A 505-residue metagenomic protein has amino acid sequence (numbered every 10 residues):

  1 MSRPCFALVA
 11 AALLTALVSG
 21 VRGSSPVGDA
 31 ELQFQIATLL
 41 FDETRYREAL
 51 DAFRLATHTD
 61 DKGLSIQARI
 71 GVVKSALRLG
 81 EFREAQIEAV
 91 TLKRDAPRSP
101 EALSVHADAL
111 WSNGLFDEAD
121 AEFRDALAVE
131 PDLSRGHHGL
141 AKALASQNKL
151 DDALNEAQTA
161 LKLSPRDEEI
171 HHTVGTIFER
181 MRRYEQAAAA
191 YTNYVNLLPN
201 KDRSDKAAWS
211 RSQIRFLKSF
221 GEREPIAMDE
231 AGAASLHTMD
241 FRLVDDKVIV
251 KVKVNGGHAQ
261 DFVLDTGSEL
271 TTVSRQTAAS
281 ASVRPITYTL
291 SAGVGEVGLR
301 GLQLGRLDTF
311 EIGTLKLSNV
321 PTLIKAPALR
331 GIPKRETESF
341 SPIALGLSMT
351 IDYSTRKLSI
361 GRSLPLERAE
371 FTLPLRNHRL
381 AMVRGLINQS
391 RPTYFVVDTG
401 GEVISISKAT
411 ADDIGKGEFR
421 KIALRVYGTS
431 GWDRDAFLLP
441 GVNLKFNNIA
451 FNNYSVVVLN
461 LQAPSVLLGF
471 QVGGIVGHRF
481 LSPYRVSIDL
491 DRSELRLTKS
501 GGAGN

Functional and structural regions predicted by a protein language model:
M1-V9: Bacterial N-terminal signal peptides that target proteins for export
L8-A16: Bacterial N-terminal signal peptides
G23-E31, T44-D51, L55, D60 (+4 more regions): Pepsin/retropepsin-fold aspartyl endopeptidases
